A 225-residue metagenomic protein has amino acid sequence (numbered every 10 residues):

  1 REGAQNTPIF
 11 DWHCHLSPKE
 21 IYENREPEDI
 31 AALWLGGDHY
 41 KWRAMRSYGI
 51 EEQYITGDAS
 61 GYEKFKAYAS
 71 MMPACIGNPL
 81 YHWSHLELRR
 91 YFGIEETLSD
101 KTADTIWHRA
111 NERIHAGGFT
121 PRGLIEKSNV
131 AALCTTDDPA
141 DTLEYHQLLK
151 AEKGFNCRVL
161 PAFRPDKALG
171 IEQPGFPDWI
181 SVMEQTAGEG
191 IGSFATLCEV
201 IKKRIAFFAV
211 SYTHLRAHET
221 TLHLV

Functional and structural regions predicted by a protein language model:
R1-D58: An N-terminal structural lobe/cap that precedes and organizes the functional/catalytic core across diverse proteins
F10-W12, T135, V159-F163, R216: Hydrophobic faces of well-ordered beta-strands that scaffold small-molecule active sites in alpha/beta enzyme cores
W42, G49-D100: N-terminal accessory alpha/beta regions
E87-A151: Active-site periphery "cap/insert" segments of enzyme catalytic domains
G93, T102, G118-T120, A132 (+1 more regions): Extended recognition/assembly regions associated with phosphoester-bond processing machinery
H146-N156, A206-V210: Acidic (Asp/Glu)-rich catalytic clusters
C157, P161-D178, A209: Extended, H/D-rich, highly charged conserved domains that either
T213-T220: Conserved small/polar residues in nucleotide/adenosyl-binding loops
